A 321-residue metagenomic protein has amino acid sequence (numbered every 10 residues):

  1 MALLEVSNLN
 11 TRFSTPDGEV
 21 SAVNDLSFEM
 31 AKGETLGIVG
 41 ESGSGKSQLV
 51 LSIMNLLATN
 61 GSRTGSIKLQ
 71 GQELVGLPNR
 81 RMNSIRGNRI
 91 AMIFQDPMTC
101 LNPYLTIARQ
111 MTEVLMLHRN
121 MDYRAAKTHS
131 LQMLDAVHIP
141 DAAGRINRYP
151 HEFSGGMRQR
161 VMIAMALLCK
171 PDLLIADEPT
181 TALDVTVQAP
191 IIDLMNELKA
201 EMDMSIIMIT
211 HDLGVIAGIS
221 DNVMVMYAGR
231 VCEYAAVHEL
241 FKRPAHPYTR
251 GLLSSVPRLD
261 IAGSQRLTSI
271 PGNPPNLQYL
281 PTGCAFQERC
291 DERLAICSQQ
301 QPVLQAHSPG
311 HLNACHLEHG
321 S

Functional and structural regions predicted by a protein language model:
L3, R12-D25, L56-S62, P78-R81 (+3 more regions): A short, flexible loop at the N-terminus of ABC-type nucleotide-binding domains that lies
S62-E73: Conserved ABC transporter NBD signature motif
E73, A125-G144, S254: Conserved ABC ATPase "signature" region
L74-A91, R109, L117, E239-P244 (+1 more regions): ABC ATPase NBD coupling module
L168-D172: A short, proline-enriched helix->beta-strand linker immediately N-terminal to the Walker B motif in ABC-type P-loop
I175-P179, L183-Q265: P-loop NTP-binding/switch modules centered on Walker-like glycine-rich loops
A236-S321: Charged, flexible cofactor/metal-binding loops and thiol motifs
